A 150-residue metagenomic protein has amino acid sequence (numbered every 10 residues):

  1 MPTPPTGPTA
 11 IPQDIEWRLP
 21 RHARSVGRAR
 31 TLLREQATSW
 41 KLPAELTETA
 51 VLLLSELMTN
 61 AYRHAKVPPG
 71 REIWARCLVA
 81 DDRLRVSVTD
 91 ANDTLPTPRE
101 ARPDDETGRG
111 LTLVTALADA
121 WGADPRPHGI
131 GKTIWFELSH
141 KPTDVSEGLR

Functional and structural regions predicted by a protein language model:
M1-E16, Y62-R150: Conserved beta-strand-loop-beta-strand hairpin that lines the nucleotide-binding pocket of ATP/GTP-utilizing enzymes
E16-R28: STAS-typified acidic loop motif
T31-S55: Conserved short strand/loop->alpha-helix "switch" segment adjacent to the catalytic nucleotide/phosphoryl-transfer site
M58: Nucleotide and nucleotide-moiety/phosphate-recognizing core
